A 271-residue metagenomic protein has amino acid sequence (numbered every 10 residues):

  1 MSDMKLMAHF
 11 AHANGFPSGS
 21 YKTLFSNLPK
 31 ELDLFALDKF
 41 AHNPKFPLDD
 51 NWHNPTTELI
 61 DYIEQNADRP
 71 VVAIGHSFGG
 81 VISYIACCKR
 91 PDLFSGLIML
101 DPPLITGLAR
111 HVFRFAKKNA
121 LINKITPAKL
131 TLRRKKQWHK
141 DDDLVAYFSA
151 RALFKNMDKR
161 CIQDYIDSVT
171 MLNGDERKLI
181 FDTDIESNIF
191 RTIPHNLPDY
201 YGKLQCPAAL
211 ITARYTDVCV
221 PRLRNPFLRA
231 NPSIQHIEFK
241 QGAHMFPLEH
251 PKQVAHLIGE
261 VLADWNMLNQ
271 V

Functional and structural regions predicted by a protein language model:
D3-F46, Y62: Conserved HGGG/HGGXW glycine-rich cap/lid loop of the alpha/beta-hydrolase fold
F35-I74, F113-A116, H256: Active-site loop/oxyanion-hole signature of alpha/beta-hydrolase fold enzymes
P70-V112: Conserved hydrolase catalytic core segment
G96-Q137: Flexible "cap/lid" loop of the alpha/beta hydrolase fold
L132-R191: Conserved alpha/beta-hydrolase catalytic His-Asp/Glu region
T170-R229, E238: Conserved serine/cysteine hydrolase catalytic core
F239-P251: Catalytic histidine-centered segment of alpha/beta-hydrolase-like enzymes
L248-L262: Post-His helix in hydrolase/transferase enzymes
